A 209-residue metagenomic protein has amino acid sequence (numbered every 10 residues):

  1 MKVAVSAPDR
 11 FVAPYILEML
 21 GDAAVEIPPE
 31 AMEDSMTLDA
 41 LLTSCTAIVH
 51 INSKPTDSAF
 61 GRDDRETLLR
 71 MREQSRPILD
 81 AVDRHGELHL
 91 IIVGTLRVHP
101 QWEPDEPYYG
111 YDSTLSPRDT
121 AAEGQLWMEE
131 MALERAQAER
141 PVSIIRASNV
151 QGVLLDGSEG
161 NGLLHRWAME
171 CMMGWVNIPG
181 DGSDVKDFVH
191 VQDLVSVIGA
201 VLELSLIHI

Functional and structural regions predicted by a protein language model:
A4-G21: N-terminal Rossmann NAD(P)H-binding glycine-rich loop of SDR-like oxidoreductase domains
S35-Q74: NAD(P)H-binding glycine-rich loop region in Rossmannoid oxidoreductase-like domains and their noncatalytic homologs
P77-T120: Conserved Rossmann-fold NAD(P)-dependent oxidoreductase catalytic core, especially the SDR/UDP-sugar
S116-S143: Active-site Tyr-X1-5-Lys
E134-V185: NAD(P)-dependent short-chain dehydrogenase/reductase
V189-D193: A conserved structural motif in NAD(P)-dependent oxidoreductases
I207-I209: Conserved small/polar residues in nucleotide/adenosyl-binding loops
